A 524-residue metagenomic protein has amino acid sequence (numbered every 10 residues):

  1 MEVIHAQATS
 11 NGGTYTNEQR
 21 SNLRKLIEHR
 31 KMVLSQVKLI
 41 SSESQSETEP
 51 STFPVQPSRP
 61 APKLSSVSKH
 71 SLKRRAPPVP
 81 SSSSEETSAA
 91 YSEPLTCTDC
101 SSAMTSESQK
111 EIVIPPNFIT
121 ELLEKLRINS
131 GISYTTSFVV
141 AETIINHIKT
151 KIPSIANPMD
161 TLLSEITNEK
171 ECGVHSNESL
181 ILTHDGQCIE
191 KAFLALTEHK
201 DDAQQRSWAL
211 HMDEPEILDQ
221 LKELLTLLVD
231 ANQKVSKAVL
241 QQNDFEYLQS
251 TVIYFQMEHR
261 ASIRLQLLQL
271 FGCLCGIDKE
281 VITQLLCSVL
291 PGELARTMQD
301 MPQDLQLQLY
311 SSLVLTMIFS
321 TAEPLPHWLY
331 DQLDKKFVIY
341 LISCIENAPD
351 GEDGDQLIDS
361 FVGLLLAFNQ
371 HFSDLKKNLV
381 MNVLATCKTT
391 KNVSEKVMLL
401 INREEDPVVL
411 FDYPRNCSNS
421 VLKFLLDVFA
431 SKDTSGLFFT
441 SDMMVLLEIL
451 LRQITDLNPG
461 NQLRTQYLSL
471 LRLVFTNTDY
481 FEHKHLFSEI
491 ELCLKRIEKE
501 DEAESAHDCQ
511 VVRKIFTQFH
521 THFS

Functional and structural regions predicted by a protein language model:
M1-K200, S469, T478, I490-S524: Intrinsically disordered, low-complexity regulatory regions of large eukaryotic scaffold/signaling proteins
G12, S133-F138, I148-Y340, D350-D359 (+3 more regions): Elongated alpha-helical scaffolds that mediate protein-protein interactions in large eukaryotic proteins, primarily
D219, Q266, E293, Y310 (+10 more regions): Alpha-solenoid helical repeat scaffolds
L225, G272-C273, T316-M317, L366 (+3 more regions): Structural signature of alpha-helical solenoid repeat scaffolds
L248, L294, M298, L341 (+2 more regions): Long, well-ordered core segments of solenoidal/helical folds
M298, L307, F439, M444-I515: Extended alpha-helical scaffolding segments
E346-D350, Q356-Q453: Amphipathic alpha-helical interface segments within eukaryotic helical scaffold and small GTPase-regulatory domains
